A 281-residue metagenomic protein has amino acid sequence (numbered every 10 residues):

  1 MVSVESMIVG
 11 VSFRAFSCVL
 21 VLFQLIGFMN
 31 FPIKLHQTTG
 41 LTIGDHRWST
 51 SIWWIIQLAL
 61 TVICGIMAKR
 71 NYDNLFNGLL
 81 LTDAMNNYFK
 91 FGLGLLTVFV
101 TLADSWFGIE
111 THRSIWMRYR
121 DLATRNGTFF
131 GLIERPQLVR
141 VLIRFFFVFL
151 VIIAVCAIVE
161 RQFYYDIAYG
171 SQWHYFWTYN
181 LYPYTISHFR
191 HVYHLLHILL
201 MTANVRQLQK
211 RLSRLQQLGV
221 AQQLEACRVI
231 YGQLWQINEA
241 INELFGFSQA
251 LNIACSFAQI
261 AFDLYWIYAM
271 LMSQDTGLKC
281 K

Functional and structural regions predicted by a protein language model:
M1-K281: Membrane-embedded alpha-helical segments and the immediately adjacent membrane-proximal loops of multi-pass integral
